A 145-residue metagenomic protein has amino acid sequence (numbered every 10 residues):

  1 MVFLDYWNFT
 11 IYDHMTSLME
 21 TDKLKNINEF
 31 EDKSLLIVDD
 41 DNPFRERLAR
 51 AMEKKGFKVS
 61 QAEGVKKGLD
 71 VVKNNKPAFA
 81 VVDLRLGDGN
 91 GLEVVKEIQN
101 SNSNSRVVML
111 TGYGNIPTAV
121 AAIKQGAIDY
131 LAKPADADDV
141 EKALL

Functional and structural regions predicted by a protein language model:
V2-L36: Non-catalytic signal-transmission and effector/linker regions of two-component phosphorelay proteins
D39, D83, T111: Active-site residues of response regulator receiver
R45, G87, T111, N115: The feature encodes the CheY-like receiver
G56-V65, V71: Short hydrophobic/Thr-rich beta-strand motif most characteristic of the beta2 strand and flanking loop of CheY-like
G64, N90-E93: Acidic catalytic/metal-coordinating carboxylates
D70, L92-N104, A121: Short amphipathic alpha-helix used as the core "switch/output" element in two-component signaling
N75-V81, L86, V108: Active-site beta3 strand of CheY-like receiver
